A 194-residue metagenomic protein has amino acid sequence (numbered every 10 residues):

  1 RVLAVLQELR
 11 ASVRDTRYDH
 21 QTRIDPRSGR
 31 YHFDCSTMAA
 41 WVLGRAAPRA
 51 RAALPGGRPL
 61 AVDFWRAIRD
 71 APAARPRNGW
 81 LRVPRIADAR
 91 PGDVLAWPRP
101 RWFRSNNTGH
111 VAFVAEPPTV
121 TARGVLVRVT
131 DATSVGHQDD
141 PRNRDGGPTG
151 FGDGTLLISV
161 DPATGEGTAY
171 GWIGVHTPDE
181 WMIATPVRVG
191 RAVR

Functional and structural regions predicted by a protein language model:
R1-P59, P178-R194: N-terminal capping segments
R23, R69-D70, L156: Short linear sequence elements within intrinsically disordered, low-complexity coil regions
G29, R123-G124, G165, R191: Intrinsic-disorder/low-complexity loop/linker signature
R51, F113, D145-G147: Generic alpha-helical propensity signal that fires on short helical segments and nearby coil/disordered stretches
P55-Q138: ...with weaker cross-activation on analogous glycine-rich loops/strands in unrelated enzymes
V135-H137, P141-R194: Low-complexity, Gly/Ser/Thr/Pro-rich intrinsically disordered linker/tail segments
